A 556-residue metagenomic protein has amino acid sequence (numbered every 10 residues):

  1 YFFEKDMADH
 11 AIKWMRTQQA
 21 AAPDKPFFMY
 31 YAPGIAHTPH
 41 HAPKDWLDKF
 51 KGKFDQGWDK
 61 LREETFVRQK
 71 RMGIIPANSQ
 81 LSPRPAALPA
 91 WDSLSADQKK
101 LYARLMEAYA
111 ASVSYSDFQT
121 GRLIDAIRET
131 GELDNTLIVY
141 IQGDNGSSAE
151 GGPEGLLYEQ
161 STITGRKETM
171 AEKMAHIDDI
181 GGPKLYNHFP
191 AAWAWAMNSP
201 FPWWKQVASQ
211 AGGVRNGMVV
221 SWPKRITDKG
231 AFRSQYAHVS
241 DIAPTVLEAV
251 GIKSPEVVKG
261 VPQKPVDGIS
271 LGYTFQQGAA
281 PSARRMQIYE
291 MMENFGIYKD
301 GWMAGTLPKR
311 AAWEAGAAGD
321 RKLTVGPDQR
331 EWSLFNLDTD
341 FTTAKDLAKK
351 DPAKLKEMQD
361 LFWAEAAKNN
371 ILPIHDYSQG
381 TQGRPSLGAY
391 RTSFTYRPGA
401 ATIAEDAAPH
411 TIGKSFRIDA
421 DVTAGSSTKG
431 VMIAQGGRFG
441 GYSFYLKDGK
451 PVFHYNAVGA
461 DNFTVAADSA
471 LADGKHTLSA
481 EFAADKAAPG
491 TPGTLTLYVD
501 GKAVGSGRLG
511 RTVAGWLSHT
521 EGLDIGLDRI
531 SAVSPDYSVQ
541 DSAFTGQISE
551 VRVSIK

Functional and structural regions predicted by a protein language model:
Y1-F2, F54-Q56, L105-A111, W204-V207 (+10 more regions): Active-site rim elements
E4-P83, S112, S116, G121 (+8 more regions): Active-site regions of oxyanion-processing enzymes, predominantly non-cytosolic
K25, Y30, T38-L47, Q80-L81 (+12 more regions): Short, solvent-exposed loop/turn and secondary-structure capping segments
F27-A32, L137-I141, P200-P202, M218-S221 (+6 more regions): Structural recognition of the beta-strand scaffold that forms the well-ordered cores of secreted hydrolase catalytic
H40-A42, L47-L94, S148-N216, A304-R321 (+1 more regions): Core domains of carbohydrate- and sulfate-ester-processing enzymes
G52, I124-D125, Q160-P281, P451 (+1 more regions): Substrate-binding rim/cap in mid-to-C-terminal beta-strand-loop elements of soluble/periplasmic
A196-N216, Y289-K350, K354: C-terminal, low-complexity/hydrophilic appendages and adjacent surface loops of extracellular/periplasmic anionic
P373-K556: Extracellular glycan-associated modules
